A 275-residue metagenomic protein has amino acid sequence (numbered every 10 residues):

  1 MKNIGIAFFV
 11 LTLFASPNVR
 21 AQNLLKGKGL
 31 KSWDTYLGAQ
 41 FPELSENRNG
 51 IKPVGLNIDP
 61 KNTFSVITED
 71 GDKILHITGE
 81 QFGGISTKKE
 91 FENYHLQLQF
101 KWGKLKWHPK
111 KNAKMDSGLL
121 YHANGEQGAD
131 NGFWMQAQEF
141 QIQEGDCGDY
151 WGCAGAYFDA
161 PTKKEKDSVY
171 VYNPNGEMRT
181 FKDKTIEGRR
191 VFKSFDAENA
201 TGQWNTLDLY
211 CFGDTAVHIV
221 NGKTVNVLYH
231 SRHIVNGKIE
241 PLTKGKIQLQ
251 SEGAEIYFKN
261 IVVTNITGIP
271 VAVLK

Functional and structural regions predicted by a protein language model:
M1-Q22: Bacterial Sec-dependent N-terminal signal peptides
Q22-K275: Carbohydrate-interacting regions of secretory-pathway proteins
